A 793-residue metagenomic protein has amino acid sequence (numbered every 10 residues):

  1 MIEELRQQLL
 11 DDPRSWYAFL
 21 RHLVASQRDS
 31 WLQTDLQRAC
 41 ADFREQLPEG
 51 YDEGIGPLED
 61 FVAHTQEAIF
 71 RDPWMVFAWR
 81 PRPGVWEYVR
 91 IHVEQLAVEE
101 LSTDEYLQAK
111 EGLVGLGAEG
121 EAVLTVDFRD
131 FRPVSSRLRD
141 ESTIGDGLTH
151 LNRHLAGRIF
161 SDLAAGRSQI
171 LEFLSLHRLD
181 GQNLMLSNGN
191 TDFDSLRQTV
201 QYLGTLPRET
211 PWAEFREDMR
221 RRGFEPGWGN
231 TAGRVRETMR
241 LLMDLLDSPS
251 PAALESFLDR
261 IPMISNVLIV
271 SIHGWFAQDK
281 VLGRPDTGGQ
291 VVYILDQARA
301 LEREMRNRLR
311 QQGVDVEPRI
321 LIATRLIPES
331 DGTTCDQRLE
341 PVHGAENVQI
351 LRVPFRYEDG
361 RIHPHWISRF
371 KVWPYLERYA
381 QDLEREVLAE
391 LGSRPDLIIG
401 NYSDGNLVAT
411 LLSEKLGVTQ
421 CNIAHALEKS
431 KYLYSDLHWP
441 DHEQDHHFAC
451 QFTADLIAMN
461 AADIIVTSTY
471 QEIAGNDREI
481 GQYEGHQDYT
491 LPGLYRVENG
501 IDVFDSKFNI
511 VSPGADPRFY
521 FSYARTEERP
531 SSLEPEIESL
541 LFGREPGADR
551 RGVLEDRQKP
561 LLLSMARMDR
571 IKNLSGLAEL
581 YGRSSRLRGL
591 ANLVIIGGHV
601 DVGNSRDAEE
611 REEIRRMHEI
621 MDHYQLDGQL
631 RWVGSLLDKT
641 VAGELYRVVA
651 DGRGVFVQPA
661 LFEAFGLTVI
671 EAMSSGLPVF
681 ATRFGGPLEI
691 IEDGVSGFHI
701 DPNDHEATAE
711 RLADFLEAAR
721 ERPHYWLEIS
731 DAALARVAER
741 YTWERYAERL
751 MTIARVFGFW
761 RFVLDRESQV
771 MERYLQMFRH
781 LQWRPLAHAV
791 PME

Functional and structural regions predicted by a protein language model:
M1-E793: Catalytic cores of nucleotide-sugar-dependent glycosyltransferases that transfer UDP/GDP/TDP-activated
